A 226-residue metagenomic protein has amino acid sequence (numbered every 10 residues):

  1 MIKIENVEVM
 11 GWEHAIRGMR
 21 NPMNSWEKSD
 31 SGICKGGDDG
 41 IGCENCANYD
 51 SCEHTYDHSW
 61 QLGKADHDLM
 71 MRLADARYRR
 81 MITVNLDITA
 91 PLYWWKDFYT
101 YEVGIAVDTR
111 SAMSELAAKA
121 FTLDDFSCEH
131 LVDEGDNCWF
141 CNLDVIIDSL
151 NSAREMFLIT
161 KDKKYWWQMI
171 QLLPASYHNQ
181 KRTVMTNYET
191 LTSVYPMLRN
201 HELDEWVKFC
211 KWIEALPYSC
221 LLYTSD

Functional and structural regions predicted by a protein language model:
M1-S225: Family-specific signature for flavin-dependent thymidylate synthase
